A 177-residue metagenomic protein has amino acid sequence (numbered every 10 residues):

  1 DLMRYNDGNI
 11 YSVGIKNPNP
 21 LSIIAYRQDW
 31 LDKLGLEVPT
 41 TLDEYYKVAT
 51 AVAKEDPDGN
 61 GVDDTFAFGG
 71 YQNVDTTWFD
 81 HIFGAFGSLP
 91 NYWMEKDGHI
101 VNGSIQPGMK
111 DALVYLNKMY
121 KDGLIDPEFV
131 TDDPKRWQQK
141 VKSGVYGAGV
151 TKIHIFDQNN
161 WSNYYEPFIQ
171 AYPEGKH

Functional and structural regions predicted by a protein language model:
D1-H177: Extracytoplasmic/secretory soluble proteins
